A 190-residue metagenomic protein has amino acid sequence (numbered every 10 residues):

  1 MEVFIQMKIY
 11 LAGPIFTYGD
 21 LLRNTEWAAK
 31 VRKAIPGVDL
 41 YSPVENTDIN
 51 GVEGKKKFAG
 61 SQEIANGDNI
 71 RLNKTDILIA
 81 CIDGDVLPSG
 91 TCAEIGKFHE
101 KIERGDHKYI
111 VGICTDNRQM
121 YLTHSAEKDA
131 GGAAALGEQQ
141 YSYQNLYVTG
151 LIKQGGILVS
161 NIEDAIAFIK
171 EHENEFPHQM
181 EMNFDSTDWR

Functional and structural regions predicted by a protein language model:
E2-R190: Conserved catalytic or regulatory cores that recognize and/or transform ribose-phosphate-containing ligands
